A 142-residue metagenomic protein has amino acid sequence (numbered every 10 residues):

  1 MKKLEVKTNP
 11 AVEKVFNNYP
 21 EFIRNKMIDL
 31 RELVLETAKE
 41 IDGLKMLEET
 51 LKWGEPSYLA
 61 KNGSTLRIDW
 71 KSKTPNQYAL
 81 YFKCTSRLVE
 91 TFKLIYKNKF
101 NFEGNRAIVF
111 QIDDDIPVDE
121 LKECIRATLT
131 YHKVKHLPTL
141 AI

Functional and structural regions predicted by a protein language model:
M1-I142: Charge-dense, helix-prone N-terminal extensions
